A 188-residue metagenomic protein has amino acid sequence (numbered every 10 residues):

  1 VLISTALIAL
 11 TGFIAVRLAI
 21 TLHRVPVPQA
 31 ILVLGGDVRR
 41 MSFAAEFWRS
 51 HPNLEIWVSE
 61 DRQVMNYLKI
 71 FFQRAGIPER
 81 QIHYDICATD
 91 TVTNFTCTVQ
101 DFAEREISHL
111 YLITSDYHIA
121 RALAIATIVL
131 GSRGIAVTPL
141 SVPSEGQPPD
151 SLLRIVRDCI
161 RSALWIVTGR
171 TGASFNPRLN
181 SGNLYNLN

Functional and structural regions predicted by a protein language model:
V1-I14: Hydrophobic membrane-insertion alpha-helices, especially the h-region of bacterial N-terminal signal peptides
I8-T11, V142, Y185: Aromatic-anchored segments of alpha-helical transmembrane domains
F13-I155: A structural signal for short, hydrophobic/glycine-enriched beta-strand patches
V142-P143, L179-S181: Extracytoplasmic electrostatic interaction patches
P148-R178: A transmembrane-helix-recognition feature enriched in membrane-embedded lipid enzymes and envelope glyco-/phospholipid
G169-R170, N180-N188: Short, surface-exposed patches at the edges or C-terminal ends of soluble domains, predominantly
